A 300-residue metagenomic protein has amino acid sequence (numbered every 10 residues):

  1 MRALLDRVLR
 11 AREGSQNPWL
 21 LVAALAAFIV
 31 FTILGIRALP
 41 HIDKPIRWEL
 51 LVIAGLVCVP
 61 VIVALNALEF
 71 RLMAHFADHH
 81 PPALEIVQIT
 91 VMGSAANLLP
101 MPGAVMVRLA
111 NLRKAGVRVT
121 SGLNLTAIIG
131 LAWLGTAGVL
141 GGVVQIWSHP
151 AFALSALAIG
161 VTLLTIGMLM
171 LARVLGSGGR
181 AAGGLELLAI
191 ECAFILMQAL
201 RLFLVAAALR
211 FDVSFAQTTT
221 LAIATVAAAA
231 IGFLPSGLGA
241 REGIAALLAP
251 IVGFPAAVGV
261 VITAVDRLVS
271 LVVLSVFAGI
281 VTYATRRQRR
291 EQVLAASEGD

Functional and structural regions predicted by a protein language model:
M1-V91, I129, T136-I231, A240-G243 (+3 more regions): Predominantly cytoplasmic-facing regulatory/coupling regions of multi-pass membrane proteins
I86-R113: Hydrophobic, aromatic-rich membrane-embedded alpha-helical segments
G103-A115, P235-P250: Re-entrant/interfacial helical elements at transmembrane boundaries that shape and gate the permeation pathway
L109-W147: Hydrophobic alpha-helical segments and helix pairs
